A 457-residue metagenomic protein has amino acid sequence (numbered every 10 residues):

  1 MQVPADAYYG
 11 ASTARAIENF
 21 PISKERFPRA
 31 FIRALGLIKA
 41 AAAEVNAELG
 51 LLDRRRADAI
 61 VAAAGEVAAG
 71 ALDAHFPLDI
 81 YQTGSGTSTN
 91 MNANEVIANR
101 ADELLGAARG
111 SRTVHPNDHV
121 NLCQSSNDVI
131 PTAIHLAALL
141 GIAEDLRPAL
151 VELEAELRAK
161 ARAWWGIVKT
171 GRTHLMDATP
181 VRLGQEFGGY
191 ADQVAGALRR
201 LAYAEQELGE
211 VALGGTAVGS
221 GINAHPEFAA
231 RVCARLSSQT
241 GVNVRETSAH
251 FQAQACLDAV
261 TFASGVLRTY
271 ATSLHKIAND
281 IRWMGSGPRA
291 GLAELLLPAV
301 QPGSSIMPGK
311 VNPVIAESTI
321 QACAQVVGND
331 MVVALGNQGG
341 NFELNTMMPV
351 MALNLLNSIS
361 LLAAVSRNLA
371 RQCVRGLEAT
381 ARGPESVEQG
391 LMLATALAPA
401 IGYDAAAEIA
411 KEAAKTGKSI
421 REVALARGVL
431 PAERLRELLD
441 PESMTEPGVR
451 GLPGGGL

Functional and structural regions predicted by a protein language model:
M1-L457: Conserved, well-structured ligand/cofactor-binding cores
